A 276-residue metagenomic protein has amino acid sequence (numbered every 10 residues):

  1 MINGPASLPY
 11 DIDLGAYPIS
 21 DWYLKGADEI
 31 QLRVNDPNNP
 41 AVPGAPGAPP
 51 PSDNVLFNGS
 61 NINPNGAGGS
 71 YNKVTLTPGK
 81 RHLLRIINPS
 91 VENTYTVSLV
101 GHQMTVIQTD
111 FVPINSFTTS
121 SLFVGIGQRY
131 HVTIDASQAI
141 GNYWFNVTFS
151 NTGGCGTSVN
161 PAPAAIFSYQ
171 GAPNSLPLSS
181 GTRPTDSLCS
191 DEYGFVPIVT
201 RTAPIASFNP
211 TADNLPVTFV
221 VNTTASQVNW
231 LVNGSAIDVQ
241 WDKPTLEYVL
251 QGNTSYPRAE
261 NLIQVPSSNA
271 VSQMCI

Functional and structural regions predicted by a protein language model:
M1-I30, F117-Q273: Extended terminal and domain-junction accessory segments
A6-P9, Q103-P113: Short aromatic-acidic-glycine turn motif
D13-R81, I87-S90, V220, V228-L231: Acidic-aromatic/histidine active-site loop/patch
N65-G66, F111-I114, T254-S255: Short, structured beta-strand/loop micro-motifs enriched in basic residues and often containing a Trp
P78-R85, A270-I276: Short beta-strand elements of extracellular/lumenal beta-sandwich folds
L84-I86, Y95-V97, F145, M274: Structural signal for hydrophobic/aromatic residues that build the beta-strand cores of folded beta-sheet domains
I87-S90, A136-Q138, I276: Non-cytosolic beta-sheet module surface loops
N88-T105: Short acidic, flexible loop segments centered on an aromatic residue
